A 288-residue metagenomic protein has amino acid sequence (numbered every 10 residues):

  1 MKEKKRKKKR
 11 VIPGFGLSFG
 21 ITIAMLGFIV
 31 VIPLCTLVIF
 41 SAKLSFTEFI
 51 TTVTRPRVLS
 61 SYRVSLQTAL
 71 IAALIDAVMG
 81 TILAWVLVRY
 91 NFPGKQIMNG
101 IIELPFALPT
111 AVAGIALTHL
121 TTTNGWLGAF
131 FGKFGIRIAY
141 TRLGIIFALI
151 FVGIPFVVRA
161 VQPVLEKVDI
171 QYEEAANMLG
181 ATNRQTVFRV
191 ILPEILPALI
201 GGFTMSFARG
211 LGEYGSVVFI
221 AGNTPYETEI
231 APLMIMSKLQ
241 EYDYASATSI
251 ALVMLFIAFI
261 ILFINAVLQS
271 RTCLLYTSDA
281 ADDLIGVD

Functional and structural regions predicted by a protein language model:
M1-V11: Short, Lys/Arg-rich, polar N-terminal cytosolic tail immediately upstream of the first transmembrane signal-anchor
R10-S45, T54-E166, V190-G215, M236-Q240 (+1 more regions): Membrane-water interface segments at the C-terminal ends of transmembrane alpha-helices in multi-pass inner-membrane
Q162-E174, T182-N183: Membrane-helix/interface signature in polytopic inner-membrane proteins
L179-G180, P193: Glycine/proline-centered hinge or cleavage motifs at structural transition points of membrane proteins
I220-P225: Juxtamembrane non-transmembrane "cap" segments at the membrane-aqueous interface of multi-pass membrane proteins
Y276-A281: Conserved small/polar residues in nucleotide/adenosyl-binding loops
